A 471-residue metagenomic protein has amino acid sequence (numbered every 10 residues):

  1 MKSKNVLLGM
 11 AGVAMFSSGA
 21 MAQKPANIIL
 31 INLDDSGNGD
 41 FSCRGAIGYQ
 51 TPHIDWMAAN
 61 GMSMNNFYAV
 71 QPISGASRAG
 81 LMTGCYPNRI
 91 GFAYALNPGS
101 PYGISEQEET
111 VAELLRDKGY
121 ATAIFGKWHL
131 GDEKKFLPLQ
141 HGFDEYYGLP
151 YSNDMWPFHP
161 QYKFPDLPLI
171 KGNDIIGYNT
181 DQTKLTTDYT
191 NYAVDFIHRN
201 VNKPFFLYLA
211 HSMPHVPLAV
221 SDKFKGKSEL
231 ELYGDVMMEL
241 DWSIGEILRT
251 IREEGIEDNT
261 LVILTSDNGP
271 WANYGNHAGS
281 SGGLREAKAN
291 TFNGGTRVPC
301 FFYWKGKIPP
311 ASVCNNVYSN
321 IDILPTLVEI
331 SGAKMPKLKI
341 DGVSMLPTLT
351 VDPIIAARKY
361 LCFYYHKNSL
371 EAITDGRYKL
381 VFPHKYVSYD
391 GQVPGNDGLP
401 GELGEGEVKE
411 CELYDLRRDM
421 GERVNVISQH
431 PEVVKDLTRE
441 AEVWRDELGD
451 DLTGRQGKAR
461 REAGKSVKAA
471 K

Functional and structural regions predicted by a protein language model:
K2-V6, A11, G19-E412, M420-R439 (+1 more regions): Formylglycine-dependent sulfatase
R417: Phosphate-moiety recognition in structured ligand-binding domains
